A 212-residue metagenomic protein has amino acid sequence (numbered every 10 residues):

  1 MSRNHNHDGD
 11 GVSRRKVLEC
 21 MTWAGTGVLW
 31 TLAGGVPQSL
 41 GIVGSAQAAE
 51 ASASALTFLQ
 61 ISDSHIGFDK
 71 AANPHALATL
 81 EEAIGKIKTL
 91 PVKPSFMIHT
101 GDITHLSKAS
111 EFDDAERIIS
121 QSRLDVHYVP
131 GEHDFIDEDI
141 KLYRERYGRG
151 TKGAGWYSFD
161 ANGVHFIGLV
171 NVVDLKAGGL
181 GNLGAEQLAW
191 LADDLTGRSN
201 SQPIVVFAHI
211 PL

Functional and structural regions predicted by a protein language model:
M1-K16, L40: N-terminal secretory signal peptides
S13-S39: N-terminal export leaders
W23, H65, I103-T104, H133-D134 (+1 more regions): Catalytic metal-binding/acid-base residues of hydrolase active sites
S39-D113: N-terminal active-site segment of His-dependent metallophosphoesterases
E50, K108-P203: Extended active-site neighborhood of metal-dependent phosphoesterases/phosphodiesterases
T57-F68, G163-V173, V205-F207: Active-site-proximal beta-strand elements of phosphoester/diester hydrolases
I61-S62, M97-G101, V126-E132, V205-A208: Active-site neighborhood of phospho(di)ester-bond hydrolases with catalytic His/Asp-centered motifs
N200-L212: Short acidic, glycine-rich surface-loop motifs adjacent to enzyme active sites
